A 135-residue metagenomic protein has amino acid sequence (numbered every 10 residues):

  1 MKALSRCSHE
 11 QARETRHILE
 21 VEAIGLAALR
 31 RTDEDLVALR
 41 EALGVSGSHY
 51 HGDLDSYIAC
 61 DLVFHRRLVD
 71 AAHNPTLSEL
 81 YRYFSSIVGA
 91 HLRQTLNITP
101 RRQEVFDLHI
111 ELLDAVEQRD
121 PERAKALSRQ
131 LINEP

Functional and structural regions predicted by a protein language model:
M1-Q11: HTH-adjacent hinge/linker in prokaryotic transcriptional regulators
Q11, N97-P100: Structural signature of alpha-solenoid helical repeat scaffolds
A12-Q94, V105-E111, R123-E134: Conserved amphipathic alpha-helical segments that form helical-bundle/coiled-coil interaction surfaces
